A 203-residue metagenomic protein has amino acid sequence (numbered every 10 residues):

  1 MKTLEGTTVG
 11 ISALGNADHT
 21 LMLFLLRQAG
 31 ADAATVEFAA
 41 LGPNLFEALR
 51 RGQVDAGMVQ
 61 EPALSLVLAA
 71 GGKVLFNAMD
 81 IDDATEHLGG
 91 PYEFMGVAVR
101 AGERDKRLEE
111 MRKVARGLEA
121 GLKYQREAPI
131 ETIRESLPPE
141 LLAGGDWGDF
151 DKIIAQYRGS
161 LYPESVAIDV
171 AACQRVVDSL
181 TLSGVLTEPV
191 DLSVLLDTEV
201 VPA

Functional and structural regions predicted by a protein language model:
M1-A69, V170-Q174: Bilobed "Venus flytrap"/periplasmic-binding protein-like clamshell domains and structurally analogous long
A13, T35, M58, F76 (+2 more regions): A generic structural-conservation signal
L14, P43, M79-D80, D197-V200: Residues that form or immediately flank small-molecule/cofactor binding pockets and catalytic motifs
R27, D32, K73, L142-G144 (+2 more regions): Short coil/loop linkers at secondary-structure junctions
N44-P138: Pocket-lining segment of extracytoplasmic ligand-binding domains
L45-L49, A143-G145, D197-A203: Short, mixed-charge aromatic SLiMs
R104-V185: Secondary-structure end/capping motifs
Q174-A203: Conserved C-terminal helix/tail region of periplasmic/extracytoplasmic solute-binding proteins
